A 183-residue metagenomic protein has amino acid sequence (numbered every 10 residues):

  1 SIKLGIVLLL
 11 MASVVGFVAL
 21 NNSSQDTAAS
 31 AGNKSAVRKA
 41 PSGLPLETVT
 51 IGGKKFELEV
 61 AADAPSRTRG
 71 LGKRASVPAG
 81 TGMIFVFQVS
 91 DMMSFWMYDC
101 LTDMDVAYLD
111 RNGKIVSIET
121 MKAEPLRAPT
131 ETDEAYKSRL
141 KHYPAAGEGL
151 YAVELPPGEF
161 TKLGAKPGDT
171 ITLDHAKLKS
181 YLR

Functional and structural regions predicted by a protein language model:
I2-L4, G16-R183: Compact, glycine-rich, soluble single-domain proteins
V7-L10: Sec-dependent N-terminal signal peptides
